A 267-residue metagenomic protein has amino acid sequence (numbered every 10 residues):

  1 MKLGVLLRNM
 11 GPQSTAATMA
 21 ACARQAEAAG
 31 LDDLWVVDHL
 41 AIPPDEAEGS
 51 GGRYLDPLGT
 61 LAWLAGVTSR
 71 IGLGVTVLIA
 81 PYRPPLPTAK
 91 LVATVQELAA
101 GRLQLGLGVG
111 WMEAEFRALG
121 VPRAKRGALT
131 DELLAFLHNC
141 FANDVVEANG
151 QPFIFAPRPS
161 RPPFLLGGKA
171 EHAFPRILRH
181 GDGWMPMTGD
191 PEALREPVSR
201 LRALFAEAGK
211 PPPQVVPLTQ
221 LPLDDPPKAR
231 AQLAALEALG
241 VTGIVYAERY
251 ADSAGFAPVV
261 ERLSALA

Functional and structural regions predicted by a protein language model:
M1-V67, P162, E261-A267: N-terminal beta1-alpha1-beta2 module of alpha/beta enzyme domains
L3-L7, L34-V36, G72-V75, L103-L107 (+4 more regions): Hydrophobic faces of well-ordered beta-strands that scaffold small-molecule active sites in alpha/beta enzyme cores
V5-A17, T76-L86, R161-K169, V216-P227: Active-site mouth loops of central-metabolism enzymes
S14-A26, T88-V92, L166-R176, D224-E237: Short, acidic/polar
E27-A28, D32, A124-S160, M185-A267: An alpha-helical appendage that flanks or caps ligand/catalytic pockets
D33-L58, I79, W111, T188-A193 (+1 more regions): Glycine-rich, proline-tolerant flexible connector loops at the mouths of alpha/beta enzymes
I42-E48, A62, V75, P81-H180 (+2 more regions): Internal, glycine-rich beta/alpha segment that forms the wall or movable "lid" of small-molecule/cofactor binding
V67-R70, A99, L178-M185, L239-G243: Glycine-enriched alpha-helix->loop->beta-strand junction motifs that scaffold or abut catalytic
